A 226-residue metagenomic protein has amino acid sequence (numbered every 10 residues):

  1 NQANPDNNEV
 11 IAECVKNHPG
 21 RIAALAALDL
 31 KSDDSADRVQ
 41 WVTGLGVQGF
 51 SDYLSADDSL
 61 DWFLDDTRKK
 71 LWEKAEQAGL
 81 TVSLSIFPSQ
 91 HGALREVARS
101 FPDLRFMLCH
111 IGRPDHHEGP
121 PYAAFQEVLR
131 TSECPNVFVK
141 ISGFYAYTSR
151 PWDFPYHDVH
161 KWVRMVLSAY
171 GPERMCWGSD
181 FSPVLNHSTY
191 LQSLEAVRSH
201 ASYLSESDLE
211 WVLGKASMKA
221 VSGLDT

Functional and structural regions predicted by a protein language model:
N1-K70, K74-A78, T131, H157-D158 (+1 more regions): Mid-domain alpha/beta scaffold segments of enzyme catalytic cores
A3-D6, K31-D34, D57-D58, S89-A93 (+3 more regions): Active-site environment of divalent metal-dependent phosphoester hydrolases
N8-E9, A36, D65, L94 (+2 more regions): Conserved strand-to-helix beginnings and helix N-cap segments that scaffold or border functional pockets
N8-I22, L104-L108, K161-S168, Y190-S202: Short, electropositive alpha-helical surface patch
I11, V42, A75, H110 (+4 more regions): Conserved, mostly hydrophobic/aromatic
A27, K140, C176-G178, L213: Short beta-strand segments
Q48, W62-C176: Catalytic pocket-lining loop regions of alpha/beta-barrel enzymes, especially the amidohydrolase/enolase/GH5 lineages
R164-M165, A169-C176, L185-T226: Mid-to-C-terminal alpha-helical segments outside catalytic/metal-binding sites
